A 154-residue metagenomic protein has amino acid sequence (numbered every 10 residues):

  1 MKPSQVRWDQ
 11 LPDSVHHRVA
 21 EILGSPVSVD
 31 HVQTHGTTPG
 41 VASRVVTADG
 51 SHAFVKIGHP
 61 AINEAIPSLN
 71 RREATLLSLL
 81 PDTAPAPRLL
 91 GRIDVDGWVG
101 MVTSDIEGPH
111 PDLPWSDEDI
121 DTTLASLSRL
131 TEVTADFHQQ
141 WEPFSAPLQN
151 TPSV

Functional and structural regions predicted by a protein language model:
M1-D30: Juxta-kinase regulatory segment immediately upstream of eukaryotic protein kinase catalytic domains
S14, T37, R71-R72: Short, conserved clusters of charged catalytic residues that mark active-site and nucleotide-handling motifs
G24-T47: ATP-binding glycine-rich phosphate-binding loop
T47-A53: Active-site beta-strand-loop-beta-strand hairpin of nuclease catalytic cores that positions key catalytic residues
A53-D96, D112-T123: A conserved alpha-helical element in kinase catalytic cores
R92-V99, P109-V154: A cross-family kinase active-site recognition segment
S104: Conserved Hanks-type protein kinase catalytic core
